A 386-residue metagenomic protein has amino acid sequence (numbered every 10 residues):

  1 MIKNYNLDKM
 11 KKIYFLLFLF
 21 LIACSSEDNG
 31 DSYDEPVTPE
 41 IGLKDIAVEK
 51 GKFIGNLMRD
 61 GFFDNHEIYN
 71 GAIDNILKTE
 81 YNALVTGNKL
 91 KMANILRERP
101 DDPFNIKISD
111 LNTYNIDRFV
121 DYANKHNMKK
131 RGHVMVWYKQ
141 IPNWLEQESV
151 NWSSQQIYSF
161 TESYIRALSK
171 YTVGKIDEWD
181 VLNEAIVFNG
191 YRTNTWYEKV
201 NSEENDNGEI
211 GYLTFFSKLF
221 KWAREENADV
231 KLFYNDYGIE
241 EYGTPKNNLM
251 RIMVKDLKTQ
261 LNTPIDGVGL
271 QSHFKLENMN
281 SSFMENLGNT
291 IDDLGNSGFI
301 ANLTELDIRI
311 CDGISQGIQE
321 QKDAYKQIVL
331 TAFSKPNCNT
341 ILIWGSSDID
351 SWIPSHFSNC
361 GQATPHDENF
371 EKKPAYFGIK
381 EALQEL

Functional and structural regions predicted by a protein language model:
M1-K9: N-terminal secretory signal peptides that target proteins for export/translocation
M10, Y14-L17, L21-I46: Bacterial Sec-dependent N-terminal signal peptides
Y33-A83, G87: Boundary/entry segment of secreted carbohydrate-active catalytic domains
L43-K44, A83-E98, T113-E240, F299 (+1 more regions): Substrate-binding cleft and catalytic face of glycoside hydrolase catalytic domains, especially the flexible beta-alpha
L57-G71, M92-D101, I106-Y114, I186-G190 (+4 more regions): Acidic-and-aromatic substrate-binding clefts and catalytic sites of carbohydrate-active enzymes
F62-K78, S159-L168, P245-L257, A324-V329: Short, acidic/polar
L111-K129, E209-N235, K246-G313, V329-F333 (+2 more regions): Glycoside hydrolase catalytic-domain groove-lining segments
Y171, D180, A185-G208, W222 (+2 more regions): Aromatic-rich peripheral "rim/lid" segments of glycoside hydrolase catalytic domains that contact and position glycan
